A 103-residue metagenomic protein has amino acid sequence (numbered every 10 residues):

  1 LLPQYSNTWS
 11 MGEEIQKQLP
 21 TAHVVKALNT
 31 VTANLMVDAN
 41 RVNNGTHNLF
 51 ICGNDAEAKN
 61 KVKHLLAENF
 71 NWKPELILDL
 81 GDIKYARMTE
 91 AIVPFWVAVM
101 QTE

Functional and structural regions predicted by a protein language model:
L1-N7, E13-E14, D38-A58: Short beta-strand and adjoining strand-loop segment in the mid-core of the Rossmann-like NAD(P)-dependent dehydrogenase
L1-T32: Rossmann-like NAD(P)(H) cofactor-binding subdomain of soluble oxidoreductases
L35, G45-E103: Active-site-lining helix/loop region of Rossmann-like oxidoreductase modules
